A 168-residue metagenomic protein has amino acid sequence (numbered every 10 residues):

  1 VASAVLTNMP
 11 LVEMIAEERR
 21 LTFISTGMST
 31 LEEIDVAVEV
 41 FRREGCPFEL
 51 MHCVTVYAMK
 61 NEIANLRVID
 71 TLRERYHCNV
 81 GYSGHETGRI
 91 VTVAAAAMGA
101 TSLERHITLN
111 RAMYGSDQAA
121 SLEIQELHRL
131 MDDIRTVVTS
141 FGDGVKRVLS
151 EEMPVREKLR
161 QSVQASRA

Functional and structural regions predicted by a protein language model:
V1-A168: Catalytic cores and adjacent flexible loops of soluble metabolic enzymes that perform enolate/carbanion chemistry on
